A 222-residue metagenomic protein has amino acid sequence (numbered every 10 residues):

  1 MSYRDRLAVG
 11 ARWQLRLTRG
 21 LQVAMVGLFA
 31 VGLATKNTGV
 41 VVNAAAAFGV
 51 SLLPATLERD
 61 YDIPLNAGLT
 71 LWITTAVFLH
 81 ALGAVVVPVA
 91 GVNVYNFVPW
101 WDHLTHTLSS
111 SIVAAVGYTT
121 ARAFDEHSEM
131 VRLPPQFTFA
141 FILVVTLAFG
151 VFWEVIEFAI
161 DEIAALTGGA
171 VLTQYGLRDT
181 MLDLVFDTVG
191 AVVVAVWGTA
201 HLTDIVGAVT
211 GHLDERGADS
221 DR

Functional and structural regions predicted by a protein language model:
M1-G27, D60-L65, M130-L133, A200-R222: Haloarchaeal acidic low-complexity proteome signature biased toward cell-envelope/secretome components but also
L28-V42, A55-I63: Short, hydrophobic transmembrane alpha-helix segments
V42-A46, P64-A76: Cytoplasmic-side transmembrane-helix entry/capping segments in multi-pass membrane proteins
A55, A76-A81, A115-Y118, V145-E157 (+1 more regions): Alpha-helical transmembrane segments of multi-pass membrane proteins
L82-N93, L104, T119, F124: Transmembrane alpha-helix boundary signature
V86-Y95, L147-T188, V192, V196: Interfacial helix-loop-helix junctions of multi-pass membrane proteins
P99-T119, M181-V189: Membrane-interface loop-to-helix entry segments
S128-L147: Internal alpha-helical transmembrane segments of multi-pass membrane proteins
